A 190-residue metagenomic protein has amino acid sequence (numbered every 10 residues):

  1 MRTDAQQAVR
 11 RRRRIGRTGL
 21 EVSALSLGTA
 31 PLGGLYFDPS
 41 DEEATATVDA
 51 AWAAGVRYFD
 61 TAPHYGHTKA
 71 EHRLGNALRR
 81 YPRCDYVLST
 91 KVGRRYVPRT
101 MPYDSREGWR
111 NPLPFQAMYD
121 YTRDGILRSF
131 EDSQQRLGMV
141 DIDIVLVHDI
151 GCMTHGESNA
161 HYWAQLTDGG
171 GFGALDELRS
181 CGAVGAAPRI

Functional and structural regions predicted by a protein language model:
M1-M101, S180: N-terminal binding-site loop/beta-alpha segment at the start of enzyme catalytic domains that lines or forms
R106-I190: Glycine/proline-rich, positively charged, aromatic-decorated active-site loop/lid region on the catalytic face
